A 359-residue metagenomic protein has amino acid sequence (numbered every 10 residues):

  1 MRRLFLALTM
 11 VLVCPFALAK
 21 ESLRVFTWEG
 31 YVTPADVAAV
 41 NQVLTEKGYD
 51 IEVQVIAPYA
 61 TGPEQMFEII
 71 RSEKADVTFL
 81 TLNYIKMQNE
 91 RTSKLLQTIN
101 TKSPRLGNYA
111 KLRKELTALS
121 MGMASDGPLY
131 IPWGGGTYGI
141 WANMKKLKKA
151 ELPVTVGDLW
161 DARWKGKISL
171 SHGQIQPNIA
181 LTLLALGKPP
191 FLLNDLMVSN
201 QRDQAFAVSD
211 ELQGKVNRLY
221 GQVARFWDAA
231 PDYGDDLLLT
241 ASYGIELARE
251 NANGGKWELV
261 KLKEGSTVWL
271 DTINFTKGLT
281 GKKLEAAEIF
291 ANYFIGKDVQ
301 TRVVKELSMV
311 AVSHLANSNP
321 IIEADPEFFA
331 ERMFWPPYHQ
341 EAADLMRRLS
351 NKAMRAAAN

Functional and structural regions predicted by a protein language model:
M1-L4: Positively charged n-region of N-terminal signal peptides that target proteins for export
A7, A17-L18: Cleavable N-terminal signal peptides
K20-T92: Early extracytoplasmic/lumenal segment of secretory-pathway proteins
T33-V37, I56, R91-A230: Extracytoplasmic ligand-binding site segments that recognize negatively charged/polar headgroups
W141-K146, L270-K283, R302-E306: A bilobed periplasmic-binding-protein/Venus flytrap-type ligand-binding module shared by bacterial periplasmic
G221-L279, L315-I321: Extracytoplasmic/periplasmic substrate-binding proteins
K282, Y293-N359: Extracellular/periplasmic juxtamembrane helices and adjacent flexible linkers that interface with membrane partners
